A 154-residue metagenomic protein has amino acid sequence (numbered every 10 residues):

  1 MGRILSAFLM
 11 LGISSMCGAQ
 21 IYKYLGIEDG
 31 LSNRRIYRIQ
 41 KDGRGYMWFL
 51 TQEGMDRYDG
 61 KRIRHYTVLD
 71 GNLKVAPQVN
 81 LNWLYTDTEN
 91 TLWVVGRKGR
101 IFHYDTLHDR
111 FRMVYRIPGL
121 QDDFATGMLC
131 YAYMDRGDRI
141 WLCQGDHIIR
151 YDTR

Functional and structural regions predicted by a protein language model:
M1-R154: Carboxylate-rich, polar loop motifs that coordinate divalent cations or form catalytic acidic clusters
